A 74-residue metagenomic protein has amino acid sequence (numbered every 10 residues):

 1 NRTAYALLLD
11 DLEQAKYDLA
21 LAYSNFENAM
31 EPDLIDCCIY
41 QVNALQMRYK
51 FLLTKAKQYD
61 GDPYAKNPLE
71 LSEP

Functional and structural regions predicted by a protein language model:
N1-P74: Charge-rich amphipathic alpha-helical interaction elements
